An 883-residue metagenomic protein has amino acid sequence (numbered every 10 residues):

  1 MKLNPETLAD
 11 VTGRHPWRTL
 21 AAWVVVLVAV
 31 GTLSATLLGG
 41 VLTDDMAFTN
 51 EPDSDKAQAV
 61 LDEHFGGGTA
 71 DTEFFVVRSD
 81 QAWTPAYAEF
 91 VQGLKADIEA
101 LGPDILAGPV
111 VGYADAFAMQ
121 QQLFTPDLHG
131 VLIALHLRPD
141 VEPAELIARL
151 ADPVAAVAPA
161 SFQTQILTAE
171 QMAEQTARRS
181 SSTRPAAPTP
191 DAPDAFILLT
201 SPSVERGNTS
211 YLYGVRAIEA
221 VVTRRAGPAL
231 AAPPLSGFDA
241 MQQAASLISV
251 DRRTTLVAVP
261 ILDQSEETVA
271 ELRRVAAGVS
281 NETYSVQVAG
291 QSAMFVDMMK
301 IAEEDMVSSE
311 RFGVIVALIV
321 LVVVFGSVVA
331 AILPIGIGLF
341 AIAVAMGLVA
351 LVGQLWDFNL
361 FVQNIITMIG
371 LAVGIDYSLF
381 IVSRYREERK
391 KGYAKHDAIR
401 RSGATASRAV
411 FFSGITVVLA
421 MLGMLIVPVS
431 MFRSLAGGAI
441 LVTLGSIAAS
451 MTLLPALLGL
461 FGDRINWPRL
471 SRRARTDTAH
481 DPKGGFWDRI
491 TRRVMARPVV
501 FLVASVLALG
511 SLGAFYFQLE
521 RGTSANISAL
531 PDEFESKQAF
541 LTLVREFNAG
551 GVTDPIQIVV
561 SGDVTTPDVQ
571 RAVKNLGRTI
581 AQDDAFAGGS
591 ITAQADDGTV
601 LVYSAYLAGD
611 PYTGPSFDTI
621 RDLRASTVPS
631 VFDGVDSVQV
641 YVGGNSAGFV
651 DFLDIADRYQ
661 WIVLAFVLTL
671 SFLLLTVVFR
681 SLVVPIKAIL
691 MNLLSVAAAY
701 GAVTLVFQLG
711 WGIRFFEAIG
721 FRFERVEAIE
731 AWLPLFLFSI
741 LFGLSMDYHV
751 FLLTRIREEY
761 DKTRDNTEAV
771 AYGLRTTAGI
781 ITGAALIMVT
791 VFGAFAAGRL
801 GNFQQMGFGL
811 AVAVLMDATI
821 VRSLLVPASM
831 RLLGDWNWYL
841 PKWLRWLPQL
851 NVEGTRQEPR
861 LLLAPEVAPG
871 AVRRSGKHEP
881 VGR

Functional and structural regions predicted by a protein language model:
M1-M46, A177-S181, T223, P228-L230 (+5 more regions): Membrane-embedded transmembrane helical bundles of large multi-pass transporters/channels
L27, D80-Q81: Short active-site-proximal "capping" loops at secondary-structure junctions
E51-A70, Q81, P85-P193, L199-S292 (+6 more regions): Structured non-transmembrane domains adjacent to transmembrane bundles in polytopic membrane proteins
D80, S203-V204, I465, A508 (+2 more regions): Short, glycine/serine-rich, charged loops/turns that create anion-binding and catalytic segments at active sites
